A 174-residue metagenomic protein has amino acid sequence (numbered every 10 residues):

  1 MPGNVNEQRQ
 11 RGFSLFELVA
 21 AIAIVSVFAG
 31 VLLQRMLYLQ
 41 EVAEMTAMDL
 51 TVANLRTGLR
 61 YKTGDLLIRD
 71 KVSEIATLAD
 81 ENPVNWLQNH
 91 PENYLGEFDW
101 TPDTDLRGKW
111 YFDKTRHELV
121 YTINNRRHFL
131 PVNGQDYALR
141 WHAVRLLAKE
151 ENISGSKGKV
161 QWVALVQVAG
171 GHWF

Functional and structural regions predicted by a protein language model:
P2-Q40: N-terminal single-pass transmembrane signal-anchor helix
G12, I68-D70, V144-R145: Short, intrinsically disordered/low-complexity patches at protein termini and at juxtamembrane boundaries
E41-D70: Membrane-proximal N-terminal amphipathic helix
L59-L95: Short, glycine/small-hydrophobic-rich surface segments
V84-F174: Intrinsically disordered, low-complexity regions enriched in Pro/Ser/Thr/Gly and acidic residues
